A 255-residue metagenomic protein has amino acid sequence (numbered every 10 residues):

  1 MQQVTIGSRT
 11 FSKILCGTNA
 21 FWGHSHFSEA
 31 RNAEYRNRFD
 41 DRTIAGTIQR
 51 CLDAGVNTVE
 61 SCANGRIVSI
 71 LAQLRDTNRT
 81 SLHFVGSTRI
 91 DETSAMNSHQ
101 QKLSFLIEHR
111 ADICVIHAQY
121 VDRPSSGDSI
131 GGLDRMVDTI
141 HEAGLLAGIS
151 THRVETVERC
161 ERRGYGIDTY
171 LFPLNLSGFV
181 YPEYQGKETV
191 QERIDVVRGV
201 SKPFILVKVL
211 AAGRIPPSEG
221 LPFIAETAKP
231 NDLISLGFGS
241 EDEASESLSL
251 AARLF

Functional and structural regions predicted by a protein language model:
M1-D76, G220-F223: N-terminal binding-site loop/beta-alpha segment at the start of enzyme catalytic domains that lines or forms
M1-T10, T88-Q101, F105-R110, I149: N-terminal-biased segments
Q3-T5, F11-L15, N57-T58, S81-V85 (+5 more regions): Structural preference for beta-strand elements that scaffold enzyme active sites
A33, R38-C51, S94-I107, R153-R159 (+1 more regions): Short, acidic/polar
D53, I70-S81, Q100-R110, E161-Y165 (+2 more regions): Acidic (Asp/Glu)-rich catalytic clusters
V68-S87, R135-M136, A143-L145, K202: Short acidic, glycine/proline-enriched helix-loop-strand junctions
I90-A95, Q119-F255: Beta/alpha (TIM)-barrel catalytic core signal, keyed to glycine-rich beta->alpha loops juxtaposed to Asp/Glu that bind
H99-D128: Active-site gating/metal-coordination segments in enzymes
